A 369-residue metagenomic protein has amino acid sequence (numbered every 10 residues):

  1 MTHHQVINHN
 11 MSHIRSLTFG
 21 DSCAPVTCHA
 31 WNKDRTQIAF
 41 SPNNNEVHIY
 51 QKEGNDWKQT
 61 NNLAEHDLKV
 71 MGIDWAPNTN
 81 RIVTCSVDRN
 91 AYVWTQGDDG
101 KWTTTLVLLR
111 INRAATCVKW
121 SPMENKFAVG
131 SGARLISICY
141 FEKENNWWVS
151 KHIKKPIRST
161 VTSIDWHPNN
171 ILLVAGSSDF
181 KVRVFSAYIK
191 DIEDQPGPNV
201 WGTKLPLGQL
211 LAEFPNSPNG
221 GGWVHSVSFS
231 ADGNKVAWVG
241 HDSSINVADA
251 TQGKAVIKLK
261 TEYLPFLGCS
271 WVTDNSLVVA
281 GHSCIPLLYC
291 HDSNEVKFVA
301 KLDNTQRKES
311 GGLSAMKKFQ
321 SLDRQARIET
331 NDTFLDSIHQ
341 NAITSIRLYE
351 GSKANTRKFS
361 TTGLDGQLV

Functional and structural regions predicted by a protein language model:
T2-S16, E46-T60, N90-A115, M123-K126 (+5 more regions): Per-blade loop-tip surfaces of WD-repeat and WD-like beta-propellers in eukaryotic adaptors/scaffolds
T2-V6, T160, K190-P218, K258 (+1 more regions): Terminal intrinsically disordered, low-complexity extensions flanking WD-repeat/beta-propeller proteins
T18-N45, A342: Beta-strand-rich domains and repeat architectures in extracellular enzymes and scaffolds, especially beta-propellers
C23-A30, L68-W75, N112-W120, R158-W166 (+3 more regions): Canonical WD40 repeat/beta-propeller blade segments in eukaryotic WD-repeat proteins
T27, T36, V47-Q51, D56-A76: General structural concept
R35-A39, T79-V83, V93, E124-A128 (+6 more regions): Structural hallmark of WD40 beta-propellers
S41-N44, C85-D88, G130-A133, G176-D179 (+3 more regions): Conserved strand-to-loop turn within each blade of WD40 beta-propeller repeats
N61-L68, N146-W147, K151-N169, N219-C269 (+1 more regions): Internal alpha-helical scaffold/solenoid segments in large eukaryotic proteins
